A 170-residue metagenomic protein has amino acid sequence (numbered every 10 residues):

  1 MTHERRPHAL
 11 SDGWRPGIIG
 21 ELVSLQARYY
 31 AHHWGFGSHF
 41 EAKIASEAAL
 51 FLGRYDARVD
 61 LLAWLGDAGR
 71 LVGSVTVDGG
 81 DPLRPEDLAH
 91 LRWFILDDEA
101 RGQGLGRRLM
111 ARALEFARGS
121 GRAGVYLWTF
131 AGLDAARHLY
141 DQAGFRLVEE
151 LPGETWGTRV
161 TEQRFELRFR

Functional and structural regions predicted by a protein language model:
H3-E4, H8, R15-G17, A123-R170: C-terminal "cap" of GNAT-fold acetyltransferases
H8-E99, R107-F116, S120, E149-G153 (+1 more regions): Acetyl-CoA-dependent GNAT
E86, G104, A135: Residues that form or flank phosphate/diphosphate-binding pockets in enzymes that use nucleotide phosphates
D97-E99, Q103, A131-G132: Active-site acidic-Proline motif in GNAT/NAT acetyltransferases
